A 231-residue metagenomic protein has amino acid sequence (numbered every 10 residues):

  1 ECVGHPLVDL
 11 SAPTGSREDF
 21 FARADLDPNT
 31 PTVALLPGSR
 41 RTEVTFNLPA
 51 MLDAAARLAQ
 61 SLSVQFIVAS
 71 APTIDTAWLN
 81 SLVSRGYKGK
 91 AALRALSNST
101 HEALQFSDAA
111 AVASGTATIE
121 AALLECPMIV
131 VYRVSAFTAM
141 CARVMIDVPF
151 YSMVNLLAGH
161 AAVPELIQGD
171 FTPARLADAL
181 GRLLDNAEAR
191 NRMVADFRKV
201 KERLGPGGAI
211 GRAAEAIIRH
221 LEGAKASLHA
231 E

Functional and structural regions predicted by a protein language model:
E1-E231: Nucleotide-activated sugar donor-binding and catalytic core shared by glycosyltransferases and related lipid-linked
